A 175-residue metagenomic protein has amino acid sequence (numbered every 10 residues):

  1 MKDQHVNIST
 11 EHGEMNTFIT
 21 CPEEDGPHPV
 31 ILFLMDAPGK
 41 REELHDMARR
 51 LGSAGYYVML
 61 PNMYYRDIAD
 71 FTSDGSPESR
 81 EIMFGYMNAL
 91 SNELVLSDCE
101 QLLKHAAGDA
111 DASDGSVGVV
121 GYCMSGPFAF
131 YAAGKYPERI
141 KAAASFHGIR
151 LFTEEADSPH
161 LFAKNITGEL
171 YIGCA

Functional and structural regions predicted by a protein language model:
M1-A175: N-terminal cap/leader regions of alpha/beta-hydrolase-fold enzymes, predominantly small-molecule hydrolases
